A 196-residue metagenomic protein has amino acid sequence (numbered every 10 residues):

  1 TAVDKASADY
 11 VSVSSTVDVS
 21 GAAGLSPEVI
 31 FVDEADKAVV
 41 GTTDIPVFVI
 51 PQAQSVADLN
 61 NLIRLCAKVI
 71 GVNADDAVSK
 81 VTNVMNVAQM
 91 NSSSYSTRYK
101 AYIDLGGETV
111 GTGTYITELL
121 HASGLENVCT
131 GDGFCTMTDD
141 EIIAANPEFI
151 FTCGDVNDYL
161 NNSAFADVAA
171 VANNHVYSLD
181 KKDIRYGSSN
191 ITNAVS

Functional and structural regions predicted by a protein language model:
T1-A35, L125-G131: A short, structured surface patch at a secondary-structure boundary
A2-A8, E108-T138: Alpha-helical, coiled-coil/dimerization segments enriched in small aliphatic residues
A2-K5, A166-H175: Short, conserved catalytic or adaptor-binding loops enriched in Gly and charged residues
A6, L25, T43-I45, S123 (+1 more regions): Short, structured coil segments at secondary-structure junctions
S14, G131-G133, V156, A164 (+1 more regions): Acidic/histidine-enriched, beta-strand-rich ligand/metal-binding domains
T16-P27, T43-D44, M137-F149: Short helices/loops that flank or line small-molecule/ion binding pockets
A35-T43, A144, F149-V168: A ligand-binding cleft/hinge motif common to bilobed small-molecule-binding domains
A38-E108, E126-T130, T138, N174-S196: Extracytoplasmic substrate-binding proteins
